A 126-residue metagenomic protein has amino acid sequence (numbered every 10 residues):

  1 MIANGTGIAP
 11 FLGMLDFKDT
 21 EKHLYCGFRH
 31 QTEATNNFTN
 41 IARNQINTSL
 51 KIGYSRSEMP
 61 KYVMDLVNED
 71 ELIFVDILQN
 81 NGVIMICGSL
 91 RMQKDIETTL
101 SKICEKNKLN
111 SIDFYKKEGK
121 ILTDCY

Functional and structural regions predicted by a protein language model:
M1-K18: Active-site beta-strand/loop microenvironment that shapes enzyme catalytic pockets
T20-Y126: Reductase modules of NAD(P)H-dependent flavoproteins
